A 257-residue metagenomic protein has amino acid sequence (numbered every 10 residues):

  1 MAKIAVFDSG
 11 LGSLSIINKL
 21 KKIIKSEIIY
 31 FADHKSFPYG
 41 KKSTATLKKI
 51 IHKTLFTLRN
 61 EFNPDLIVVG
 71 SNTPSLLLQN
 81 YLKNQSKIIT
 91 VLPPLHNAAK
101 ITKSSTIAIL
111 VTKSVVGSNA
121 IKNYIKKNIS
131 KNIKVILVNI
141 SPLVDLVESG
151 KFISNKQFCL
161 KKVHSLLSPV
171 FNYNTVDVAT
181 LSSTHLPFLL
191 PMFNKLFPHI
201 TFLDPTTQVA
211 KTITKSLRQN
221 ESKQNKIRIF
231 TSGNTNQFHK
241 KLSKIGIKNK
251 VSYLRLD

Functional and structural regions predicted by a protein language model:
M1-D257: Non-catalytic structural scaffold of enzyme domains
